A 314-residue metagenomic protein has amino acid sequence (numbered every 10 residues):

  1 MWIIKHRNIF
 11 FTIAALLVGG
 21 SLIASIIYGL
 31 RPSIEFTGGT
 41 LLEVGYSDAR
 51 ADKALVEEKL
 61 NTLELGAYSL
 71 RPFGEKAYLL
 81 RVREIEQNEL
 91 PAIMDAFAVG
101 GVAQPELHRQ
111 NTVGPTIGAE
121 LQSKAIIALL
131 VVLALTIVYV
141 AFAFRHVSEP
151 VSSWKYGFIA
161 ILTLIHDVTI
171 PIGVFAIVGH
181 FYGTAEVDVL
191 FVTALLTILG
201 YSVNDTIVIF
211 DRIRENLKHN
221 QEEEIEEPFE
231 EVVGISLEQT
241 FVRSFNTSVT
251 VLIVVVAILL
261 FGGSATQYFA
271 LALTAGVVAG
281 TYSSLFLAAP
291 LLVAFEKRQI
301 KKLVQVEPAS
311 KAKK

Functional and structural regions predicted by a protein language model:
M1-K314: A structural signal for conserved, well-ordered secondary-structure elements that form binding/interaction cores
